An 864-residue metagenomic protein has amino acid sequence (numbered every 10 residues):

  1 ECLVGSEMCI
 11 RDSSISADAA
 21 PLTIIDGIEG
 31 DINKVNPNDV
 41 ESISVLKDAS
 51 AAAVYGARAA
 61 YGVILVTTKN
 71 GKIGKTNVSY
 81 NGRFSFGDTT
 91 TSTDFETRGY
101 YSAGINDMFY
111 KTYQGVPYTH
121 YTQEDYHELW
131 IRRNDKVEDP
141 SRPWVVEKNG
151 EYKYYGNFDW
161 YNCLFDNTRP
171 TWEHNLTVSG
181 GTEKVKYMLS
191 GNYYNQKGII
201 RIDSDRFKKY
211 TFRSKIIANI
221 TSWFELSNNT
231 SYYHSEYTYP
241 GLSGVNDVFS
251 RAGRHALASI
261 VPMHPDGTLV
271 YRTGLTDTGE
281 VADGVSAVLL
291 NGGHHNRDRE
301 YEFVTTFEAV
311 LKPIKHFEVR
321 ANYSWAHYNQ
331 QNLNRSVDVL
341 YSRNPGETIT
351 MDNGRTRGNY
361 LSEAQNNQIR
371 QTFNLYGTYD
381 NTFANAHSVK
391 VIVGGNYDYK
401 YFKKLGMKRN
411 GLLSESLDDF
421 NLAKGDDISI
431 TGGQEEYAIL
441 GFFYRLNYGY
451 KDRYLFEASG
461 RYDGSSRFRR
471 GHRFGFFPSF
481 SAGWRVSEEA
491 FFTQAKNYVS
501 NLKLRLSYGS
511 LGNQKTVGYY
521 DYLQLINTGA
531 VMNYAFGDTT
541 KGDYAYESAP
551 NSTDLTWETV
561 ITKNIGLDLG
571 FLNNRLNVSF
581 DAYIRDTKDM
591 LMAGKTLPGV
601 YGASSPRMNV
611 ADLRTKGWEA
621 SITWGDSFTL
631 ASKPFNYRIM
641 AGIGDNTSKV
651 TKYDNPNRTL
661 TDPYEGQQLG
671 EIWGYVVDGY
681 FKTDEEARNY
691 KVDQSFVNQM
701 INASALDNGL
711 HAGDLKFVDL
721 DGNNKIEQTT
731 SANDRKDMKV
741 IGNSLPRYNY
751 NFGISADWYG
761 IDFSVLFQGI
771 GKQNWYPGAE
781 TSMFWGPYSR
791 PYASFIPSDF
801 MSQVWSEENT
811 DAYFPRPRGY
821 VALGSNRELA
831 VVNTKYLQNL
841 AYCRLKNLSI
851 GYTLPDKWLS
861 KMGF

Functional and structural regions predicted by a protein language model:
S6, S13-P21, I28, S50-F303 (+10 more regions): Membrane-proximal, glycine/serine-rich, low-complexity loop/turn segments characteristic of large bacterial
S6, V35-N38, Y55-A60, S204-R206 (+4 more regions): Short, glycine-/polar-rich solvent-exposed loops and beta-turns at beta-strand/coil boundaries
A20, W172, K215-H234, G279-S336 (+3 more regions): Extracellular/periplasmic, surface-exposed regions of secreted and cell-surface proteins
P21, D26-A53: Short acidic/polar hinge/loop motifs at secondary-structure boundaries that mediate gating or recognition
S79-E151, G406, S627-G742, F784 (+1 more regions): Conserved small-residue
E151, Y341-N344, N353, S465 (+2 more regions): Extracytoplasmic gating/loop element in the C-terminal half of outer-membrane beta-barrel translocons and assembly
